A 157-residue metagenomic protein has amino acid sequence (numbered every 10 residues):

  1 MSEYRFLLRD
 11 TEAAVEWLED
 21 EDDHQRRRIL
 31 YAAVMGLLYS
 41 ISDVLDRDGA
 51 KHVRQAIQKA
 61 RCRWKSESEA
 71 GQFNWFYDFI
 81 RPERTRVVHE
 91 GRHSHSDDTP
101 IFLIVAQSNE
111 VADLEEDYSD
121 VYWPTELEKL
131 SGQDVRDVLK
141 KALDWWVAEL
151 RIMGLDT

Functional and structural regions predicted by a protein language model:
M1-A32, G36, K51-T157: Acidic, Ser/Thr/Gly/Pro-rich intrinsically disordered interaction regions
V44: Catalytic phosphate/metal-binding cores of nucleic-acid and nucleotide-processing enzymes, i.e., regions that mediate
D48: Short, Lys/Arg-rich flexible segments
